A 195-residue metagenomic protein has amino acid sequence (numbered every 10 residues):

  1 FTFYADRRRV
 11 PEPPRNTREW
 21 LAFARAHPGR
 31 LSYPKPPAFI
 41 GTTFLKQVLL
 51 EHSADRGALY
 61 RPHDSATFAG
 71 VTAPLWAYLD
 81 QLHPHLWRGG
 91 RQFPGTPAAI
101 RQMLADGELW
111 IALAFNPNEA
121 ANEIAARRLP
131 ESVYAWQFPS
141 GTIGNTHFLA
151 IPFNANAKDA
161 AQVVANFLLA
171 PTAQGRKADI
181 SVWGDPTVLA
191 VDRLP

Functional and structural regions predicted by a protein language model:
F1-A98: Extracytoplasmic ligand-binding site segments that recognize negatively charged/polar headgroups
R9-P11, P37-G41, P117-A120, G141-T142 (+2 more regions): Solvent-exposed loop/turn segments at secondary-structure junctions within structured extracellular/periplasmic domains
R18, Q102, Q162: Short alpha-helical basic/polar micro-motif
A22-G29, L49-A54, P84-W87, A105 (+4 more regions): Sec-exported extracytoplasmic/periplasmic mature domains
T42, A121-N122, P186, P195: Short secondary-structure boundary/hinge segments and terminal tails
F44-V48, N122-E123, K177: Hydrophobic packing residues within well-ordered alpha-helices of enzyme cores
W87-N154, R193-L194: Extracytoplasmic/periplasmic substrate-binding proteins
T142-I143, H147, I151-P195: Mature extracytoplasmic/periplasmic domains
